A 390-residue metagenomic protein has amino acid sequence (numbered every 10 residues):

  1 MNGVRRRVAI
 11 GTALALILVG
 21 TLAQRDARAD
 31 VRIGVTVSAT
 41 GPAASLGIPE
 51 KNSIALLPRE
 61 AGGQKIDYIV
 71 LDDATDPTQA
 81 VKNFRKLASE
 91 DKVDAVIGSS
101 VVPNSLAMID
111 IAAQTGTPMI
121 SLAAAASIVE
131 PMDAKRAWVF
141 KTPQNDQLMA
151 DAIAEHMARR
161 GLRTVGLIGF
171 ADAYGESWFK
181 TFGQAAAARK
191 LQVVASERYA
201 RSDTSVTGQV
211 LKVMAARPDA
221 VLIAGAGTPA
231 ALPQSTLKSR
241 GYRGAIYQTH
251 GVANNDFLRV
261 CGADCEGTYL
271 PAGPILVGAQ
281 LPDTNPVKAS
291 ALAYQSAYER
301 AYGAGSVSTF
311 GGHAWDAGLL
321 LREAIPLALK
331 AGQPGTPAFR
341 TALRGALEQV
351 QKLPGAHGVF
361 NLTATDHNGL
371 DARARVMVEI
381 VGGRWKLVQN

Functional and structural regions predicted by a protein language model:
N2-R5, G11-L14, A27-N390: Extracytosolic ligand-binding ectodomains
I17-D26: C-terminal segment of classical bacterial N-terminal signal peptides
